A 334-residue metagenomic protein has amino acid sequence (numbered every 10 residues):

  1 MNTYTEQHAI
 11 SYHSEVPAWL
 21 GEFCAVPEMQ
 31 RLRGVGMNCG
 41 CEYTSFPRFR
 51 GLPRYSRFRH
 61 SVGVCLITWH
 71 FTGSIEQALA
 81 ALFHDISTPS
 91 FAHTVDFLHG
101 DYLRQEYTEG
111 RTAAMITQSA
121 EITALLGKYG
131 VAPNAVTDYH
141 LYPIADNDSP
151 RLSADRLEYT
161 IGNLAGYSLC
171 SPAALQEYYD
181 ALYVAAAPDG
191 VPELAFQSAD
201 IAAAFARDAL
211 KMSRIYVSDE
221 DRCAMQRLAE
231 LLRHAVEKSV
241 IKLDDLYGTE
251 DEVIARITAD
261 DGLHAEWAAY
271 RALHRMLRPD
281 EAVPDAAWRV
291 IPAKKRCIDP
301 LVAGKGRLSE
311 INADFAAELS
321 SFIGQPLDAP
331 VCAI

Functional and structural regions predicted by a protein language model:
M1-E76, S90, T94-I334: Histidine-centered, transition-metal-coordinating active-site segments
Q77-D85: Short alpha-helical catalytic segment bearing the HExxH-like zincin motif of zinc-dependent metalloproteases
